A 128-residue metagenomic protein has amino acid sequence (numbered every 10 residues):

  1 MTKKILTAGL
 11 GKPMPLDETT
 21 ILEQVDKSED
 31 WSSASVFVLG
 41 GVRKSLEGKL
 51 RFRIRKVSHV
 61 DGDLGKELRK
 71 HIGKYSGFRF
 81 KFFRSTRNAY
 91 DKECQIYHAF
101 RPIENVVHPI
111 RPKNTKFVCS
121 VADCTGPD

Functional and structural regions predicted by a protein language model:
M1-K70, R87-K92, V121-D128: GIY-YIG nuclease catalytic motif and its immediate N-terminal context
L68, G73-K74, N105: Sparse recognition of residues in long alpha-helices and their boundaries
I72-K74, Q95-H98: Short, surface-exposed basic-aromatic patches at helix termini and helix-loop junctions that form
G73-R84: A short, basic-hydrophobic beta/loop patch
S85-A89, K113-K116: A short acidic, often aromatic-flanked loop/helix-cap motif at beta-alpha or helix-coil junctions that lines enzyme
Y97-V106: Short arginine-rich
V107-C124: Extended, charge-rich low-complexity interaction segments
